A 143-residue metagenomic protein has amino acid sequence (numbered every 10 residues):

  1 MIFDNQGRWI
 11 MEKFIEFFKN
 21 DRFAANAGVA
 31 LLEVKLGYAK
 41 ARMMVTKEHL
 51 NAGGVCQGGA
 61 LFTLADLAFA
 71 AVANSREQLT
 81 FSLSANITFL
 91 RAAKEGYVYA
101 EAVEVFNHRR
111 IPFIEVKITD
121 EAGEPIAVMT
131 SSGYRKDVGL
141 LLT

Functional and structural regions predicted by a protein language model:
M1-T143: Terminal targeting signals and extreme-terminal segments of soluble enzymes
